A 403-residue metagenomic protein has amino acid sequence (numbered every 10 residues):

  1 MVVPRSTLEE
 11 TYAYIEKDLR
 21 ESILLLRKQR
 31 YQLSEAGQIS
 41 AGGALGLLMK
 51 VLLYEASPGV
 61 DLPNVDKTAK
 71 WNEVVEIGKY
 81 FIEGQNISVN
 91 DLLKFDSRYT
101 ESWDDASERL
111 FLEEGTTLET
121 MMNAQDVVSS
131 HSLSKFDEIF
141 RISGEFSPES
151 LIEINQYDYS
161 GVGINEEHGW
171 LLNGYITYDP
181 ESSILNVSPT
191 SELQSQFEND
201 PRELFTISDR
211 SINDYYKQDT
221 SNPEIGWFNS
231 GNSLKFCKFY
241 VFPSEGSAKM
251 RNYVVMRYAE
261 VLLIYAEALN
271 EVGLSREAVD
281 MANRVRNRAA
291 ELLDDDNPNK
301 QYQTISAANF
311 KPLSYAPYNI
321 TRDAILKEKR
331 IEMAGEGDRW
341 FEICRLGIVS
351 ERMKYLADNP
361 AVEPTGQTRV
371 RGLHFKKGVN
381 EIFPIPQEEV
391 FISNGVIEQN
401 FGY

Functional and structural regions predicted by a protein language model:
M1-D158, G163, P201, F205-Y403: Acidic/polar-rich alpha-helix caps and helix-coil junctions
N155, Y159-G161, E166-L172, V187: Extended polysaccharide-engagement surfaces of secreted carbohydrate-active enzymes
G169, T190, A307-F310: Generic N-terminal initiation segments characterized by hydrophobic and/or small/turn-forming residues
L172-E192, N199: Short, cationic low-complexity segments
